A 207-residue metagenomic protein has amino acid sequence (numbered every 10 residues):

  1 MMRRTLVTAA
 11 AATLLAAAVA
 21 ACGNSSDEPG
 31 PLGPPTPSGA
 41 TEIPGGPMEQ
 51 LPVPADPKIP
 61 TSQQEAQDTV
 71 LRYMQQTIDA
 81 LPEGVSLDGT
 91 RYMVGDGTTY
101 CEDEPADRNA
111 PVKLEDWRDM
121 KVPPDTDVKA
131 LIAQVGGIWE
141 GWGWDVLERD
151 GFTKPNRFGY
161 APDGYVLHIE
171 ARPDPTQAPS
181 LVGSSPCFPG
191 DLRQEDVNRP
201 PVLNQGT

Functional and structural regions predicted by a protein language model:
M1-A10: Bacterial N-terminal signal peptides that target proteins for export
A17-A21: C-terminal motif of bacterial Sec signal peptides marking the signal peptidase cleavage site
G23-S26: Bacterial signal peptide processing site
T41-L51, S62-E115: Compositionally biased P/S/T/G-rich terminal and signal peptide-adjacent segments that lie outside catalytic cores
G46, Q50-P52, L71-Q76, Y160-T207: Extracellularly exposed regions in secreted/surface proteins, prominently low-complexity, repeat-rich
D56-Q67, W117-D125: Second-shell loop/turn segments in exported
N109-K154: Long, charged/polar, surface-exposed segments that mediate recognition or autoinhibition
D145-I169: Acidic-leaning, charged glycine-interspersed low-complexity segments
